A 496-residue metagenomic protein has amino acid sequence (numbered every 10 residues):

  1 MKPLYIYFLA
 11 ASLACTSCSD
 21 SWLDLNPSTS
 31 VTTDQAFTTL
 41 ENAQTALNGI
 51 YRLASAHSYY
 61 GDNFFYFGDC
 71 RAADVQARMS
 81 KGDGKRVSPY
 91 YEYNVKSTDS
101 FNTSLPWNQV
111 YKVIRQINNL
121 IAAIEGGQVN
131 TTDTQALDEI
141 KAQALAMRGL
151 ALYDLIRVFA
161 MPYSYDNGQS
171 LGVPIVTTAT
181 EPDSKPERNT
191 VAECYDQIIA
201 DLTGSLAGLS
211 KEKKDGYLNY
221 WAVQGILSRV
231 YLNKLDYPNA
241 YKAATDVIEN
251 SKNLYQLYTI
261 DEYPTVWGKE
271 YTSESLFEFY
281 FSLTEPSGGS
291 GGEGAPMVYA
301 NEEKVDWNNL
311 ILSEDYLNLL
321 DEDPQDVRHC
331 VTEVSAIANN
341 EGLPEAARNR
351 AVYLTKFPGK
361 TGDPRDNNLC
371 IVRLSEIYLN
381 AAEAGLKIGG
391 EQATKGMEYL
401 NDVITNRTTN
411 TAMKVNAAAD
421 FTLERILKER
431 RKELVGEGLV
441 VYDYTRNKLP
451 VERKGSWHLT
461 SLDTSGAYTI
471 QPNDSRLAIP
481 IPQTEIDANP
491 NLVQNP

Functional and structural regions predicted by a protein language model:
C18-D69, T484-P496: Acidic, glycine-rich segments characteristic of secretory precursors and extracytoplasmic regions
T33-D34, G61-G82, L155, A160-Q169 (+4 more regions): Short, surface-exposed recognition loops and adjoining beta-strand edges that mediate ligand/DNA contacts, enriched
T45, Y241-L374, N410-T411, A419 (+7 more regions): Hydrophobic-face positions in mid-chain alpha helices that act as interaction patches
L47, I114-I117, Y153, Y195 (+4 more regions): Inward-facing hydrophobic residues that define packing positions of alpha-helical scaffold repeats
K85-F159, A207-K211, P364-L369, A384-K387: Conserved, well-structured interaction surfaces
Y195, Y237, E391-A393: TPR-repeat structural position
